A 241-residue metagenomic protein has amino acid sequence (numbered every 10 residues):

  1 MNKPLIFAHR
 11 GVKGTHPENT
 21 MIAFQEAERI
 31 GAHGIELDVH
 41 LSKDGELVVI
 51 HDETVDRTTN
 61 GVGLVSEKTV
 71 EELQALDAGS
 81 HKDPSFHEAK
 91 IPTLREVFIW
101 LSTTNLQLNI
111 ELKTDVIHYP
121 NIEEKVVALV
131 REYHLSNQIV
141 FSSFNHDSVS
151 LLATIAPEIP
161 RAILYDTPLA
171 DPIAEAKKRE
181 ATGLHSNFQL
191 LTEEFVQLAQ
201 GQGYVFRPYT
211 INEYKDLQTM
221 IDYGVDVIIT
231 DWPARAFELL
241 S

Functional and structural regions predicted by a protein language model:
M1-S241: Phosphate-group recognition and catalysis centered on beta-loop-alpha active-site segments
